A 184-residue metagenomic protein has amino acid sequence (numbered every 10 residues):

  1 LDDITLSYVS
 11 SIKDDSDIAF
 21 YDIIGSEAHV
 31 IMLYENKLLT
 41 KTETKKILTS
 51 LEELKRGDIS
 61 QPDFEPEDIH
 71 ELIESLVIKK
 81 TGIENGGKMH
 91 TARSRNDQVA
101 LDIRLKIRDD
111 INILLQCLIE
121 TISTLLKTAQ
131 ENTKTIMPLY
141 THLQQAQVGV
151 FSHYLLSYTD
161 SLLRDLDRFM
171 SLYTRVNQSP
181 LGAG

Functional and structural regions predicted by a protein language model:
L1-G182: A helix-coil-helix interface module used to build multimeric assemblies and to scaffold catalytic/cofactor sites
